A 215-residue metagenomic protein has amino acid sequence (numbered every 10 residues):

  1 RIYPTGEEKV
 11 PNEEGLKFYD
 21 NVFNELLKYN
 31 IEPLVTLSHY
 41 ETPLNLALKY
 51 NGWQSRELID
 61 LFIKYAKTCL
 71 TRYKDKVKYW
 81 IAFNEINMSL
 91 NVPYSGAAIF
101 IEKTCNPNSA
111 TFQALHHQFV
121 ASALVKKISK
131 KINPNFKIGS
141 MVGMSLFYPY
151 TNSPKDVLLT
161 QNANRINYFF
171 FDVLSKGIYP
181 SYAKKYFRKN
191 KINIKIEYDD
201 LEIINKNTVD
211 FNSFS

Functional and structural regions predicted by a protein language model:
R1-N12: Glycine-rich, proline-tolerant flexible connector loops at the mouths of alpha/beta enzymes
G6, K17-S215: Active-site region of glycoside hydrolase catalytic domains
